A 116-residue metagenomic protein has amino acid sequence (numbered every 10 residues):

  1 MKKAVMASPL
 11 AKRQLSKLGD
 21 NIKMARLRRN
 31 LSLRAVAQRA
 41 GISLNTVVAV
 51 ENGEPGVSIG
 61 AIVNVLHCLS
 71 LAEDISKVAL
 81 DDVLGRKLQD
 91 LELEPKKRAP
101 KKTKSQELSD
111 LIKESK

Functional and structural regions predicted by a protein language model:
K3-R28: A short, Lys/Arg-rich alpha-helix, primarily the initiator
D20-V36, K96-K102: Short basic helix-loop element that most often maps to the first helix and adjoining turn of HTH DNA-binding modules
N30-V48: Short alpha-helical DNA-recognition segment
E54-H67: Short, basic-rich loop-to-helix N-cap that marks the start of a DNA-contacting helix
S76-E114: Short, charged recognition helix plus adjacent turn of helix-turn-helix-like nucleic-acid-binding domains
